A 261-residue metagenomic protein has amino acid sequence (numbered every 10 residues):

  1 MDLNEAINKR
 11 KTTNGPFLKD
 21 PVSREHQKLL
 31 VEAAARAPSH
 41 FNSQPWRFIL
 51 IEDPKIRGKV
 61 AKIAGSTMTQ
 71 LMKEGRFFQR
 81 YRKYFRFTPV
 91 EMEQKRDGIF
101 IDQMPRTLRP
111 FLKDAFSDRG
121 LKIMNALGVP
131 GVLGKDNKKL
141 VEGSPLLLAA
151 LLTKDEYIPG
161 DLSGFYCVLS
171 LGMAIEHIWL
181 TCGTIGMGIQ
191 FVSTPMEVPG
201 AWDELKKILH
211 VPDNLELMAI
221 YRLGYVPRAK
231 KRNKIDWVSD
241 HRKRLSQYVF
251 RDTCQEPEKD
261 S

Functional and structural regions predicted by a protein language model:
M1-S261: Acidic, surface-exposed loops and disordered segments
